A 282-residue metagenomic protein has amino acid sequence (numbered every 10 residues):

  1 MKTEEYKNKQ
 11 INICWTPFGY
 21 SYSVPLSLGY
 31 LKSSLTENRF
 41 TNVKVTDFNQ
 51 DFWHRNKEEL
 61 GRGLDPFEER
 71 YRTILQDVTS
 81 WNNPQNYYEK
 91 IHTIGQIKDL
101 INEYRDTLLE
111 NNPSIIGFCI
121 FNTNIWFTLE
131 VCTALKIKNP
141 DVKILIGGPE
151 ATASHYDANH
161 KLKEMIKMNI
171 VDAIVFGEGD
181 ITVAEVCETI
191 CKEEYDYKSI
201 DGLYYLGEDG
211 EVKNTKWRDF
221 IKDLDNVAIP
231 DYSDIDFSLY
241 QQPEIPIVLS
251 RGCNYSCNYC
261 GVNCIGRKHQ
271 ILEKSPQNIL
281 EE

Functional and structural regions predicted by a protein language model:
K2-N8, I200, L206-P246: N-terminal [4Fe-4S]-dependent radical SAM core
K9, S27, L31-L35, K44-Q50 (+1 more regions): Glycine-rich beta-alpha loop elements in corrinoid/cobalamin-binding modules across cobalamin-dependent enzymes
K9-Y20: Nucleotide-activated donor-dependent transferases that construct or modify glycoconjugates
G19-L28: Glycine- and acidic-residue-enriched helix-capping/strand-helix junction motifs
G19-Y20, T123-N124, R267, I271: Glycine-/small-residue-rich active-site loops that bind phosphorylated ligands and cofactors
F48-G61, P66-K90, I94-N111, I137 (+1 more regions): Conserved Radical SAM active-site core
L224-E282: Radical SAM [4Fe-4S] cluster-binding motif and immediate context
